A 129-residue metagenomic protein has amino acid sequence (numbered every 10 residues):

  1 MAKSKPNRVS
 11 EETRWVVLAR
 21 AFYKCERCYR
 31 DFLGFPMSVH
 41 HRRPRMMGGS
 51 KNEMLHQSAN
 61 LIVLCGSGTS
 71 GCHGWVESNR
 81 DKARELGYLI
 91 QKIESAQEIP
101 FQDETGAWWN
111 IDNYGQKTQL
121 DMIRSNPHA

Functional and structural regions predicted by a protein language model:
M1-K24, G49-L55: Short, charged surface segments at domain edges that flank catalytic/cofactor-binding sites
R14, A59-I62, E98: Short, surface-exposed beta-edge/turn micro-motifs
E26, S38-R42, V63-L64: Histidine-centered catalytic micro-motifs used for acid/base chemistry in nuclease and nucleotide-processing active
D31-M37: Periplasmic/extracellular electron-transfer cofactor-ligation site, primarily the c-type cytochrome heme-c attachment
L33, S58-E85: Short Cys/His-centered divalent metal-binding micro-motifs
H41-M47, D81-K92: Short cysteine/histidine-rich metal-coordination sites, predominantly Zn2+-binding motifs
R43-L61: Short linker/helix segments within small regulatory modules
Y88-A129: Short flanking/linker segments adjacent to small metal-binding domains or redox-active Cys/His motifs
